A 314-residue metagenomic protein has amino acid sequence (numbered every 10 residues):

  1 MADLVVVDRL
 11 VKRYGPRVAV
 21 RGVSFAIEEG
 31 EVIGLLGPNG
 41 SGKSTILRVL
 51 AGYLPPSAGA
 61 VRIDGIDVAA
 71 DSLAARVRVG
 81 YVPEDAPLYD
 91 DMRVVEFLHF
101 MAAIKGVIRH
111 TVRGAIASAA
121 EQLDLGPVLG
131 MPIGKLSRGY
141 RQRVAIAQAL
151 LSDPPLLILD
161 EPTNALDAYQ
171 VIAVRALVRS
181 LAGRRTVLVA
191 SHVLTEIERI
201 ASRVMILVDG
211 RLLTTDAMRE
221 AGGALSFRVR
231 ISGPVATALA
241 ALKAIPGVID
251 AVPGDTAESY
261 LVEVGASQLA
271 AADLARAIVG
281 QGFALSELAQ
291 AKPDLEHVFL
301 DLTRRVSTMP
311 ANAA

Functional and structural regions predicted by a protein language model:
A51: Helix-to-loop junction immediately C-terminal to a conserved catalytic motif
G59-A70, A75: Conserved ABC transporter NBD signature motif
H99, A103, H110-V128: Conserved ABC ATPase "signature" region
I146: Hydrophobic anchor residue at the start of the ABC signature
L157-E161: Catalytic Walker B motif of ABC-type/P-loop ATPase nucleotide-binding domains
A173-G265: ABC transporter nucleotide-binding domain
